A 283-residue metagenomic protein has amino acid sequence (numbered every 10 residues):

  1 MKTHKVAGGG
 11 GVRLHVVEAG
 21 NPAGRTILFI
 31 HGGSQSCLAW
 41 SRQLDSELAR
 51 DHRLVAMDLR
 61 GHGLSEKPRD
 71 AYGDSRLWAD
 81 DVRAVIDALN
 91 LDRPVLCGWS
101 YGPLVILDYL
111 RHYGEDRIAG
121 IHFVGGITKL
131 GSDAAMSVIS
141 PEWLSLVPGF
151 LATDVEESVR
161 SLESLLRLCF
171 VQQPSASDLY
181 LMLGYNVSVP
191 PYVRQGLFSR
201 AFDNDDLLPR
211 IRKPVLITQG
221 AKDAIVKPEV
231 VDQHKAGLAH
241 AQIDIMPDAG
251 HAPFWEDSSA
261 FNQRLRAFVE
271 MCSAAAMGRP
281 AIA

Functional and structural regions predicted by a protein language model:
M1-F29, A49-H52, L91-D92, A119 (+1 more regions): Alpha/beta-hydrolase fold catalytic core
V12-P68: Conserved HGGG/HGGXW glycine-rich cap/lid loop of the alpha/beta-hydrolase fold
L77-P94: Conserved acidic catalytic loop of the alpha/beta-hydrolase fold
G98, G102, I106: Gly/Ala-rich beta-loop-alpha elbow adjacent to hydrolase catalytic centers
L107-T153: Flexible "cap/lid" loop of the alpha/beta hydrolase fold
S132-V138, A152-P209: Conserved alpha/beta-hydrolase catalytic His-Asp/Glu region
Y192-A236: Conserved serine/cysteine hydrolase catalytic core
A241-A283: Catalytic active-site module of serine/aspartate enzymes centered on a nucleophile-bearing elbow/loop
